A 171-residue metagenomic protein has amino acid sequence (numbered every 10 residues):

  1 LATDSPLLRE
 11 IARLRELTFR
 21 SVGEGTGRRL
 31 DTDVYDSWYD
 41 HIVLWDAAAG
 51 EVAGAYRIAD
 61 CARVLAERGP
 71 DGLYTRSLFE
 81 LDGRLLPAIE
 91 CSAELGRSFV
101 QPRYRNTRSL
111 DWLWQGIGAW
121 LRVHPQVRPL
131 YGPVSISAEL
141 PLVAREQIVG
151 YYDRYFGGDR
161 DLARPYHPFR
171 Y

Functional and structural regions predicted by a protein language model:
L1-G54: Short amphipathic alpha-helix that is part of the acyltransferase structural core
Y56-A62: Short beta->alpha transition motifs characteristic of CBS
A62-Y171: Acyl-donor binding region in acyl/amide transferases
